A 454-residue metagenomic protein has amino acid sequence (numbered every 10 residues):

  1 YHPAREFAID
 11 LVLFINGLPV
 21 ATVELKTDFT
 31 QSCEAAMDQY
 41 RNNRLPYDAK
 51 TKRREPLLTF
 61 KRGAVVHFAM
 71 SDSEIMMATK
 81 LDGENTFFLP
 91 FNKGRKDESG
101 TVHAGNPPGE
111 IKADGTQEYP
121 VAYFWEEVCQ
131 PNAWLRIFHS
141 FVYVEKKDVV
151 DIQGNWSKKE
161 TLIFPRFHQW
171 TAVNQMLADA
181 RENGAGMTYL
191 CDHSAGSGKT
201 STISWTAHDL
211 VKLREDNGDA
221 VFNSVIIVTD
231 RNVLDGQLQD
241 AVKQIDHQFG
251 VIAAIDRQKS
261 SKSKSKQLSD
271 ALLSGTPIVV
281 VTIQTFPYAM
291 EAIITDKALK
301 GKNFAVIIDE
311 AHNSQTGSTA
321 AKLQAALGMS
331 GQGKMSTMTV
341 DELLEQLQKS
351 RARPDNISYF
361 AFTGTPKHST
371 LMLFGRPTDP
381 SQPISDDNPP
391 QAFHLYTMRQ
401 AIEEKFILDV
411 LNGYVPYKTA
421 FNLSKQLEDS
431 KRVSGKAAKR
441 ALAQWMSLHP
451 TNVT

Functional and structural regions predicted by a protein language model:
Y1-V225, T229, V233, Q237-F249 (+5 more regions): ATP-dependent helicase/translocase motor core
L45, A49-M70, I255-D256, A305-I307 (+4 more regions): Phosphate/diphosphate-binding loops
F68-A69, V279-T282, I357-T363: Structural recognition of the conserved hydrophobic beta-strand(s) that form the central parallel beta-sheet of P-loop
D114-A122, W156-E160, M338-I357: Intrinsically disordered, low-complexity acidic Ser/Thr-rich regulatory segments
S224, G275-I278, K302-A305, D355-F360: Loop/turn-to-beta-strand initiation segments
K243-E291: Inter-Walker segment of RecA-like/P-loop motor cores
S269, T276-I308, S314-A325, Q332-K349: Conserved RecA-like ASCE ATPase "motif II neighborhood" in helicase/translocase motors
S369-T454: Interdomain helical connector at the RecA1-RecA2 junction of SF1/SF2 helicase-like NTPases
